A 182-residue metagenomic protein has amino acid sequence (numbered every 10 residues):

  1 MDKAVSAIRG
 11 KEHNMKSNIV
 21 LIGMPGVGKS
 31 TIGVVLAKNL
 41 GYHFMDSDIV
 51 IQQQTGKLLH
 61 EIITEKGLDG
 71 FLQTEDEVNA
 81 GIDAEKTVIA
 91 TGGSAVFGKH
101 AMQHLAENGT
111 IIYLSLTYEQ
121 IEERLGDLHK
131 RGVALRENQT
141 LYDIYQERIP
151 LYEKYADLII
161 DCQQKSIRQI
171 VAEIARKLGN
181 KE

Functional and structural regions predicted by a protein language model:
R9-N14, V35, N39, T110 (+1 more regions): NTP-dependent small-molecule kinase module
L21: Hydrophobic anchor at the beta1->P-loop junction of P-loop NTPases
M24: P-loop (Walker A) phosphate-binding loop of NTP-binding proteins
V27: ATP-binding Walker
S30: Walker A/P-loop
K38-I49, K57: Post-Walker A helix-loop "phosphate-sensing" segment adjacent to the P-loop in P-loop NTPases
I49-A95, K99-Q103: ATP-dependent small-molecule kinase phosphotransfer cores that center on conserved nucleotide phosphate-binding segments
E107-P150: A glycine- and Lys/Arg-enriched "phosphate-lid" helix/loop adjacent to the NTP-binding pocket of small-molecule kinases
